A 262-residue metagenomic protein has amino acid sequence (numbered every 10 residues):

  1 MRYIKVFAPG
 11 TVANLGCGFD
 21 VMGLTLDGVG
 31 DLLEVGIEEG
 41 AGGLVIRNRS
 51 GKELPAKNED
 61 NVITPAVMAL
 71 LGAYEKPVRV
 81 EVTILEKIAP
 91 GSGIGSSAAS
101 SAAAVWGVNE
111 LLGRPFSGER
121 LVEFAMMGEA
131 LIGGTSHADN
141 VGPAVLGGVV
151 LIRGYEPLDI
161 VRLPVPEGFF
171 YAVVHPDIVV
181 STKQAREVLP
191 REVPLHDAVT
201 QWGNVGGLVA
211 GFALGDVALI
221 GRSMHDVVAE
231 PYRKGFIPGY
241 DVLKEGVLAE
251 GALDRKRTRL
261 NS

Functional and structural regions predicted by a protein language model:
M1-S92, E110, R114-F116, G147: ATP-binding N-lobe of GHMP and related small-molecule kinases
G10, G28, H175-V180, V227-V228: Glycine-rich beta-alpha junction loops
V21-L24, A130-T135, D139-G142, L158-P164 (+2 more regions): A generic local secondary-structure boundary/capping motif
G23, L54-N61, V193-T200, Y232-K234: Active-site pocket-shaping loop/turn-to-helix segments
P77-P157: Gly/Ser-rich oxyanion-binding loop with an adjacent helix/lid that shapes the negatively charged ligand pocket
V150-V161, V179-G211: Anionic-ligand binding region
F212-R259: Glycine-rich, charge-dense phosphate/pyrophosphate-binding loop(s) and the adjacent flexible "lid"/catalytic subdomain
